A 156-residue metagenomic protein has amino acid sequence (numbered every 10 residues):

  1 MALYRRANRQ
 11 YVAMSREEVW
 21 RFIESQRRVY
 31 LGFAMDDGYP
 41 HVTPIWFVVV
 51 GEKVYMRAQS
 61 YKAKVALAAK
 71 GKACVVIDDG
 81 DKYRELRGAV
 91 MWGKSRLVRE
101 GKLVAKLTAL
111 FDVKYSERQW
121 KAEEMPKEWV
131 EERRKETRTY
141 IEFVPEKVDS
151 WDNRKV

Functional and structural regions predicted by a protein language model:
M1-A13, Y83-V156: Charged, gly/pro-rich active-site loop segments
L3-Y30: Short, basic/aromatic recognition patches
W20-R21, W46, V65-A66, D81 (+1 more regions): Short secondary-structure boundary/capping segments
I23, A66-A68, F111, F143: A generic structural signal for nonpolar/aromatic side chains embedded in well-ordered alpha-helices
S25-Q26, A69-G71, E136-T137: Structured helix-beta-strand junction loops
Q26-S60, V75-D78: Short beta-strand segments
E52-K53, G71, E146: Beta-strand-connecting loop/turn residues
R57-A89, R96: Helix-adjacent hinge/juxtasegments
